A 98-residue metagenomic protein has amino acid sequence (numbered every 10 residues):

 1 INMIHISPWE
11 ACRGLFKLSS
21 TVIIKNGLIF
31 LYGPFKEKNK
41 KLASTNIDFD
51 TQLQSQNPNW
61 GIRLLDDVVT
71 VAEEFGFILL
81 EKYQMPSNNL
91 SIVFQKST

Functional and structural regions predicted by a protein language model:
I1-I4, Y32: Residues lining the SAM
I6, K36-K38, N59: Short histidine/acidic/glycine/proline-rich micro-motifs that form metal- and phosphate-coordinating active-site loops
I6-V22: A short, conserved alpha-helix within the catalytic core of class I
I23-K38: Conserved beta-strand signature within the Rossmann-like core of class I S-adenosyl-L-methionine
K36-K40, S44, E74: S-adenosylmethionine
K40, V71, L90-S91: Short secondary-structure boundary/hinge segments and terminal tails
L42-D66: Conserved Class I S-adenosyl-L-methionine
F75-T98: Core SAM-dependent methyltransferase catalytic element
